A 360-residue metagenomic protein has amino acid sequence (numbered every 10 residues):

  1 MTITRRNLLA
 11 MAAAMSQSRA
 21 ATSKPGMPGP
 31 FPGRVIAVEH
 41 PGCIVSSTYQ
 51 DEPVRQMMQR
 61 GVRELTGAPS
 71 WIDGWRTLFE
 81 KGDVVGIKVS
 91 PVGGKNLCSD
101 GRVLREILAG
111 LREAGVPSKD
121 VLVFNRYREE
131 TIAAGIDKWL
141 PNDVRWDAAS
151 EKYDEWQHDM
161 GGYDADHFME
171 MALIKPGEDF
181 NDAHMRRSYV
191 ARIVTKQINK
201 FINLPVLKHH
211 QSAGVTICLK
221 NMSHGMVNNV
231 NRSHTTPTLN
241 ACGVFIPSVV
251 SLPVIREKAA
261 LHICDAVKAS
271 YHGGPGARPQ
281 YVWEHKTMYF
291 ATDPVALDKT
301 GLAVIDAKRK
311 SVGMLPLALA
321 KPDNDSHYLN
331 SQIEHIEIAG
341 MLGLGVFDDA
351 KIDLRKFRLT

Functional and structural regions predicted by a protein language model:
M1-S16: N-terminal secretory signal peptides and thylakoid transit peptides that target proteins across membranes
T4-R5, S18, L104, L219: Short, intrinsically disordered low-complexity segments
M15-K24: Bacterial Sec-dependent signal peptides at the C-terminal "C-region" and cleavage site
R19, L108-A109: A signal for specific C-terminal beta-sheet/loop modules enriched in small/flexible residues with GP/PG/PP motifs
S23-K81, V92, C98-R105, R112-T360: Extended, low-polarity segments enriched in aliphatic/aromatic residues
